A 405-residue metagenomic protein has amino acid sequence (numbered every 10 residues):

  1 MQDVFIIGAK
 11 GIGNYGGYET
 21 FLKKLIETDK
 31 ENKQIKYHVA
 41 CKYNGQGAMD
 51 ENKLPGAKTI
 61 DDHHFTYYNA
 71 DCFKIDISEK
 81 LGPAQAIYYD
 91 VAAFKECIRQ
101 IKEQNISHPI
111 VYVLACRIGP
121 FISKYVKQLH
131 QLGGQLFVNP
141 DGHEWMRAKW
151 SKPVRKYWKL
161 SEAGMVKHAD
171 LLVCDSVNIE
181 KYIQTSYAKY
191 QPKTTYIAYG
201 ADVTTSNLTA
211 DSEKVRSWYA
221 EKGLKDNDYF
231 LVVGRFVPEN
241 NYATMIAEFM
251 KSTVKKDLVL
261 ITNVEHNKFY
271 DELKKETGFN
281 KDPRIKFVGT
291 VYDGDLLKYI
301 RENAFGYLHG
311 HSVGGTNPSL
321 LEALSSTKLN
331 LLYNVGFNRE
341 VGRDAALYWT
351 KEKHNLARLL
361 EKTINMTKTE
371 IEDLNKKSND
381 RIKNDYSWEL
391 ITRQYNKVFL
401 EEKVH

Functional and structural regions predicted by a protein language model:
F5-I7, Y219-N240, I246-K251, L258-V259: Conserved donor-binding/catalytic core segment of Leloir-type glycosyltransferases
I6-Y15, T28-P83, N178-E180, Q184-K189 (+1 more regions): N-terminal strand-loop element at the rim of the active site of nucleotide-sugar-dependent glycosyltransferases
C41-G45, A201, V233, D257-K274 (+1 more regions): Glycosyltransferase donor-sugar binding loop
Q85-C97, H108-D141, G315: An aromatic- and histidine-rich active-site surface loop
V154-L172: Membrane-proximal helix-turn-helix segments that form the acceptor-binding/catalytic region of lipid-linked
K167-T194, A201-S206, V215, Y395: A short, active-site helix/loop in glycosyltransferases that binds the activated sugar's phosphate group
Y299-G315, K328: Acidic donor-binding loop of glycosyltransferase active sites
A346-H354, K362-K368: Conserved acidic donor-binding segment of nucleotide-sugar-dependent glycosyltransferases
